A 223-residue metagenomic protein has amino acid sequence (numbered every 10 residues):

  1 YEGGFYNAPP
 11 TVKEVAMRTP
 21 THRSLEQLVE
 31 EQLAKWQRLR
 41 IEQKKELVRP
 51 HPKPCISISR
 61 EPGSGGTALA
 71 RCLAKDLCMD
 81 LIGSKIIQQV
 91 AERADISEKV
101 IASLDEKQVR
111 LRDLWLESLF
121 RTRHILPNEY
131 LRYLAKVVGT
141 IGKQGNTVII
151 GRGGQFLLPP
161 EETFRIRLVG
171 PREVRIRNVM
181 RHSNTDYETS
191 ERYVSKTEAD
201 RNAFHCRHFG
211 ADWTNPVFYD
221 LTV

Functional and structural regions predicted by a protein language model:
F5, T11-K53: Extreme N-terminal, non-catalytic leader segments that precede Walker-type/kinase nucleotide-binding cores
Y6, S24, A91-N146: ATP-dependent small-molecule kinase phosphotransfer cores that center on conserved nucleotide phosphate-binding segments
H51-I56, G145: Pre-Walker A (Motif I) flank of P-loop NTPase domains
S57-L73: Glycine-rich phosphate-binding P-loop
M79-E92: Short beta-strand-centered segment that lines the nucleotide-binding/catalytic pocket of NTP-utilizing
L111, L116, D186-T222: Small-molecule kinase domains that catalyze NTP-dependent phosphoryl transfer to phosphate-bearing small molecules
E161-R181, Y187-S195: Conserved phosphate-donor/acceptor-positioning beta-strand/loop module used by diverse small-molecule
